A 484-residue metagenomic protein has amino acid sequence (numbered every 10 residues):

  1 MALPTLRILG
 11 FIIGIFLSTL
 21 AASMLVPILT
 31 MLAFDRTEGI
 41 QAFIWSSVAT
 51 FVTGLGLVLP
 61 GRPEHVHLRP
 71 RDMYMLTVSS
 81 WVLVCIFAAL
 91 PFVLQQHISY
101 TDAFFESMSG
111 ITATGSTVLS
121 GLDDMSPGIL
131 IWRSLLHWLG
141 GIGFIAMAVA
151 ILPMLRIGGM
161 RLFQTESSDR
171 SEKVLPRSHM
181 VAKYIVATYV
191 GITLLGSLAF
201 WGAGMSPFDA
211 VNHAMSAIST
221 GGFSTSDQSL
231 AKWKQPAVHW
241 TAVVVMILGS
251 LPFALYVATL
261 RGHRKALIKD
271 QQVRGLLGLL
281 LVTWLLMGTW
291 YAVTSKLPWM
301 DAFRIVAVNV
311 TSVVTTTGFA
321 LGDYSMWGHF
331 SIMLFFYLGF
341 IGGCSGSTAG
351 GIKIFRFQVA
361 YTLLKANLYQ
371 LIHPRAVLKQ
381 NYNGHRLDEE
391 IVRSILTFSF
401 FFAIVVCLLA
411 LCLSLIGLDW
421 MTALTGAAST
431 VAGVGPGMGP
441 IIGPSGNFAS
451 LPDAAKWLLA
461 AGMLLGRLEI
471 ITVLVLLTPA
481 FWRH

Functional and structural regions predicted by a protein language model:
M1-H484: Membrane-proximal intracellular helices of multi-pass ion channels
